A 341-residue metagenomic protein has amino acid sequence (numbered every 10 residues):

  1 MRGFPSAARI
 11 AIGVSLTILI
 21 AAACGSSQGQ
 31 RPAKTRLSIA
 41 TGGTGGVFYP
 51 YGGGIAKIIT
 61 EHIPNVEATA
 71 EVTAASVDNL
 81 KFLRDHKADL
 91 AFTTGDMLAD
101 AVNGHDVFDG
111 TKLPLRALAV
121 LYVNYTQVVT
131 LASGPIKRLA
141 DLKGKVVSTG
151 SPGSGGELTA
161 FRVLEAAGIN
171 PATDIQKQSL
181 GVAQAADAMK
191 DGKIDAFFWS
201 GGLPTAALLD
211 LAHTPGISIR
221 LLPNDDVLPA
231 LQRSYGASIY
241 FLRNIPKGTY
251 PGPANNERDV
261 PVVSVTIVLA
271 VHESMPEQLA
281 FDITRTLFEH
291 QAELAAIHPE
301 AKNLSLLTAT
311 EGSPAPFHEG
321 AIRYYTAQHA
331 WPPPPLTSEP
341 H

Functional and structural regions predicted by a protein language model:
M1-V14: Bacterial N-terminal signal peptides that target proteins for export
I20-A23: C-terminal motif of bacterial Sec signal peptides marking the signal peptidase cleavage site
G25-S27: Bacterial signal peptide processing site
R31-S151, L221: Short, glycine-/small- and polar/acidic-enriched structural segments that line small-molecule recognition paths
K34-R36, T60-T73, E165-L180, K193-A196 (+2 more regions): A local structural motif
G95-M97, G104-F108, A132-G134, P171-L269 (+1 more regions): Pocket-lining segment of extracytoplasmic ligand-binding domains
D109-P114, T126-P152, E157-D174, L180-A183 (+1 more regions): Hinge/capping helix and adjacent helix->loop/strand transition within the periplasmic-binding protein
Q184, G201-P223, L231-G236, S264-T266 (+1 more regions): An extracytoplasmic/periplasmic, membrane-proximal ligand-sensing/linker region
